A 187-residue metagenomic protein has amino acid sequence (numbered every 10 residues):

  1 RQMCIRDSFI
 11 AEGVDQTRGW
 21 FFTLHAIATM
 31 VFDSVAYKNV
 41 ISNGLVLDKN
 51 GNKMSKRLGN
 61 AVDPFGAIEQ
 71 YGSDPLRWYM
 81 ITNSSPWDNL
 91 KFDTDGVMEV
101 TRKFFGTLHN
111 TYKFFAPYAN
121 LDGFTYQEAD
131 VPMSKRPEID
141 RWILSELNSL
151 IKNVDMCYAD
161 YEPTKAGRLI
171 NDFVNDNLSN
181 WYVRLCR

Functional and structural regions predicted by a protein language model:
Q2, D7, S34-R187: Long, charged, mostly alpha-helical binding arms that flank functional sites
R6-Q16: A short glycine/serine-rich beta->alpha loop
I10-A11, W20-F21, L76-R77: Short hydrophobic-aromatic micro-motifs
T17-D33: Metal-dependent nuclease catalytic cores in nucleic-acid-processing enzymes, especially RNase H-like/related
